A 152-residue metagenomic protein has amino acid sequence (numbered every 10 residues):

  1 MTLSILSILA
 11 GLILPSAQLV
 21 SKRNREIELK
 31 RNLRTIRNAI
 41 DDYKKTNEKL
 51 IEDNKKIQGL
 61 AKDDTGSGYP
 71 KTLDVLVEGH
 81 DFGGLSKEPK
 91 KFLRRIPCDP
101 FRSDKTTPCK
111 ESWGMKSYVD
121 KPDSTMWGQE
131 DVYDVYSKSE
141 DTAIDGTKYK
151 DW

Functional and structural regions predicted by a protein language model:
M1, A17, S21, L29 (+3 more regions): Long, contiguous hydrophobic alpha-helical segments, chiefly transmembrane helices and signal peptides
M1-A17: N-terminal single-pass transmembrane signal-anchor helix
A17-N24, I57-A61: Short helix/strand-bridging catalytic loops that position acidic/His residues to coordinate divalent metals and engage
S21-K49: Membrane-proximal N-terminal amphipathic helix
D42-W152: Low-complexity, acidic interaction segments enriched in glycine
